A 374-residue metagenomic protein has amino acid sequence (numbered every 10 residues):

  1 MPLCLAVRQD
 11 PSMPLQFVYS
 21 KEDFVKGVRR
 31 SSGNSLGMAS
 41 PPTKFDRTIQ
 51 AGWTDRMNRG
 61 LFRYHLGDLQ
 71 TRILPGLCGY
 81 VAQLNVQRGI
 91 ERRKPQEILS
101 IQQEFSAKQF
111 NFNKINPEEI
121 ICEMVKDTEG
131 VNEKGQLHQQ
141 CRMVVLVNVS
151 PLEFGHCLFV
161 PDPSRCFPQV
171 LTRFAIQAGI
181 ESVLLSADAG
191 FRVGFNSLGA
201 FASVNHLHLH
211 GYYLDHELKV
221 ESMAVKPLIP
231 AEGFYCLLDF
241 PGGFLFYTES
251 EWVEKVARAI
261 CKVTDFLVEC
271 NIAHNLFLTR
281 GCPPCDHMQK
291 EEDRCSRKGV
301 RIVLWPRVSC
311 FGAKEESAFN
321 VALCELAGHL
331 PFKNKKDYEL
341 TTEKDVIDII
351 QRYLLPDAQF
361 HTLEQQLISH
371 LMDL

Functional and structural regions predicted by a protein language model:
M1-A175, L214-Y247, W252-V256, C261-L374: Active-site microenvironments that recognize anionic phosphate/pyrophosphate groups
L77, Q140, D188, V204-H206: Short connector loops at helix/strand junctions that flank enzyme active sites, especially segments positioning acidic
G130, H138-Q140, D188-N196: Short secondary-structure capping/junction motifs at helix and strand boundaries
P161, N196-V220: Histidine-centered divalent-metal-coordination microenvironment in nucleic-acid enzymes
P168-F191: Helical scaffold of the NTase/Pol beta-like nucleotidyltransferase catalytic core
I180, H208, C261-D265: Generic solvent-exposed, charged/amphipathic alpha-helical segments that serve as macromolecular interface scaffolds
A189-S203, I272-C282: A short glycine-rich, hydrophobically flanked beta-strand micro-motif that places a catalytic Asp/Glu for divalent metal
